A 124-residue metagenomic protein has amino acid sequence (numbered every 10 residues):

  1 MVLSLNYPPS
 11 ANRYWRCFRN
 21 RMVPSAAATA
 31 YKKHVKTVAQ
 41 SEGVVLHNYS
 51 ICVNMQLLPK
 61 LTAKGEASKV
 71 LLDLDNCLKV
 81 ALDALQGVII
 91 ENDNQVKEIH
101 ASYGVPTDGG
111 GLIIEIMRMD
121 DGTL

Functional and structural regions predicted by a protein language model:
M1-L124: Acidic, proline/glycine-enriched N-terminal capping motif
